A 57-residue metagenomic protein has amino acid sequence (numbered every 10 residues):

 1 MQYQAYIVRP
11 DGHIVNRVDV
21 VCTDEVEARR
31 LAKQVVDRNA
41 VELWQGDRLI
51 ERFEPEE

Functional and structural regions predicted by a protein language model:
M1-V15: Short aromatic-glycine-(Arg/Gly/Cys) micro-motifs in beta-strand/loop hairpins
Y6, V21, W44: Residues in well-ordered beta-strands of folded domains
V15-C22: A short, exposed loop/beta-hairpin motif centered on an aromatic-Gly-Thr core
C22-V26, E56-E57: Short histidine
D24-R38: A short, charged, amphipathic alpha-helix used as a generic interaction element across diverse proteins
D37-E57: Short, mixed-charge low-complexity intrinsically disordered segments
